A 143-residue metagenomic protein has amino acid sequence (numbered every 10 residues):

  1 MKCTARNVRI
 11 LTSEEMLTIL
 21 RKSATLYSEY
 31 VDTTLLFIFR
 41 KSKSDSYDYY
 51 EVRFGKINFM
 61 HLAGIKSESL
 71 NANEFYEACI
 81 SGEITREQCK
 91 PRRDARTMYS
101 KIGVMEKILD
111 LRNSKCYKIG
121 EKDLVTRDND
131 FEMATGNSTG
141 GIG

Functional and structural regions predicted by a protein language model:
M1-M133: An acidic, glycine-rich, mixed-charge low-complexity segment common to nucleic-acid enzymes
G136-G143: Compact beta-sheet-dominated globular domain cores
